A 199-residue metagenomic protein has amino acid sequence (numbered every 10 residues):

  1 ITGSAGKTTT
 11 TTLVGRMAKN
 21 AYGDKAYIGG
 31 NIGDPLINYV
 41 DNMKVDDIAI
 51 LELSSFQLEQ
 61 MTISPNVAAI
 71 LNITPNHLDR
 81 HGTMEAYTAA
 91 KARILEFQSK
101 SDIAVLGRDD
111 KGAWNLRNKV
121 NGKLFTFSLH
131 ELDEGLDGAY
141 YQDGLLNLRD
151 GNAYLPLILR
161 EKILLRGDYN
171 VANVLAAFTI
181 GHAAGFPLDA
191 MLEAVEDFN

Functional and structural regions predicted by a protein language model:
I1-R108, G112-K123: Phosphate-binding loop of NTP-binding sites
T83-E85, G122-N199: Adenine nucleotide phosphate-binding catalytic loops in nucleotide-utilizing enzymes
